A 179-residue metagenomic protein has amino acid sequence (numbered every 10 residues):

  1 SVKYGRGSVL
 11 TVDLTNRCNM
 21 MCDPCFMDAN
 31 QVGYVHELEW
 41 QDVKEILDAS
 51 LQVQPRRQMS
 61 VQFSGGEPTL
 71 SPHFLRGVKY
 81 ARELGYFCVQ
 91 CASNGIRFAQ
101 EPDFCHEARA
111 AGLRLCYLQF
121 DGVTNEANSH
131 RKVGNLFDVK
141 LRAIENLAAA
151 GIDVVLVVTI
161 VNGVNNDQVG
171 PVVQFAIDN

Functional and structural regions predicted by a protein language model:
S1-D103, E107-A110: Conserved alpha-helical substructure of the radical SAM core
L51-Q54, H106-G112, E145-A149, A176-D178: Acidic (Asp/Glu)-rich catalytic clusters
Q58-F63, C91, L118-F120, V154-V158: Short beta-strands and strand-loop turn motifs
P68-L70, G95-A99, R114-G134, V154 (+1 more regions): Conserved radical SAM core fold
G77, P171-F175: Alpha-helical scaffold elements adjacent to nucleotide-binding pockets in ATP/GTP-utilizing enzyme cores
Y86-F87, L113, A150-I152: A short helix->loop->beta-strand "cap" motif at the edges of active sites that frequently abuts
C91, A143-Q168, V172: Conserved strand-turn element in the central/C-terminal portion of the radical SAM core barrel that lines
R131-A149: Glycine-rich S-adenosyl-L-methionine
